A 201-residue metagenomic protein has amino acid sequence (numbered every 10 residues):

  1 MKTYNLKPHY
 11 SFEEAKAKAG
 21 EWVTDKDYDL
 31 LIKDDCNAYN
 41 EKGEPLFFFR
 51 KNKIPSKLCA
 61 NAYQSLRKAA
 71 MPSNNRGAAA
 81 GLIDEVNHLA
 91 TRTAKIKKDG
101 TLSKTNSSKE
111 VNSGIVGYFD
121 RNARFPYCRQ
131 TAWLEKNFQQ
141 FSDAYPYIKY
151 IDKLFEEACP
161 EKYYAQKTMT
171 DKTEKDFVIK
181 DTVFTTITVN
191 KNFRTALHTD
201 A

Functional and structural regions predicted by a protein language model:
M1-D200: Fe(II)/2-oxoglutarate oxygenase catalytic core
